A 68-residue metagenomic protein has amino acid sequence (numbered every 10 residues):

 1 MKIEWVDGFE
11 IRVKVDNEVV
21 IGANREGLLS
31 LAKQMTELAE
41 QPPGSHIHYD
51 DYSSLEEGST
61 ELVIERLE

Functional and structural regions predicted by a protein language model:
M1-E68: Positively charged, low-complexity terminal tracts and the immediately adjacent first secondary-structure elements
